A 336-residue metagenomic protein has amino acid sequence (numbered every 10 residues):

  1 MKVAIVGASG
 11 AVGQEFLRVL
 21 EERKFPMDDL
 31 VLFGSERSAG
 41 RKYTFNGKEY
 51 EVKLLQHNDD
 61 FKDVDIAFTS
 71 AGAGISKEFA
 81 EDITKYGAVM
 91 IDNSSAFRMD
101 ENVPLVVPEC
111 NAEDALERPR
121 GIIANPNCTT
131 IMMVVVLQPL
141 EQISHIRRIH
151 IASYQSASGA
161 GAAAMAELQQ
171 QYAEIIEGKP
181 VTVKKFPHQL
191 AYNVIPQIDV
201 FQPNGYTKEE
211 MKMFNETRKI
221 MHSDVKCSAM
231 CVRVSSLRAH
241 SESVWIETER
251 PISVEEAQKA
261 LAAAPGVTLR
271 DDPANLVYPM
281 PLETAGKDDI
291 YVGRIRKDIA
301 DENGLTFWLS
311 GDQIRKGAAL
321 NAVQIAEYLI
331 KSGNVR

Functional and structural regions predicted by a protein language model:
M1-L190, K226, K259, I290-Y291 (+4 more regions): N-terminal Rossmann-like NAD(P) cofactor-binding subdomain of oxidoreductases, focused on the glycine-rich
A67, A157-R336: Charged docking surfaces used in two-component/phosphorelay signaling
